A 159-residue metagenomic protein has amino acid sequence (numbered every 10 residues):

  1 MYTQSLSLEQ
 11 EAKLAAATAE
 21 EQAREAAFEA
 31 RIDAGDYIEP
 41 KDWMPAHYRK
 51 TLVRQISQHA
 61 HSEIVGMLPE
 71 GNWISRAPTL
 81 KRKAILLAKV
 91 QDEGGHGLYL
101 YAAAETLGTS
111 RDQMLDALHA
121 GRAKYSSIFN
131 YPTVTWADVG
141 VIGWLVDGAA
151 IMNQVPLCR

Functional and structural regions predicted by a protein language model:
Y2-D33, Y37-H61, M67-G71, S75: Short, extreme N-terminal leader segments that mark the start of a protein/domain
Y2-F28, A84, K89-A117: Conserved alpha-helical segments that form or flank metal/cofactor-binding pockets of metalloenzymes
E9-A27, A123-P132, A150, Q154-R159: Short, highly charged low-complexity linear segments
D36-S57, L118-W144: Acidic/His metal-coordination segments adjacent to aromatic residues that form catalytic metal sites in metalloenzymes
M44-Y48, G66-A88, A150-R159: Helix-loop segments that flank and shape redox-cofactor active sites
K50, R54, Q58, N72 (+4 more regions): Charged/polar, solvent-exposed surface patches and flexible loops
I56-M67, K89-A104, G121-R122, G140-I151: Alpha-helical transition-metal enzyme core signature, strongest for iron centers
V65-P69, K83-A84, G95-H96, S110-A117 (+4 more regions): Generic marker of "main functional regions" within proteins
